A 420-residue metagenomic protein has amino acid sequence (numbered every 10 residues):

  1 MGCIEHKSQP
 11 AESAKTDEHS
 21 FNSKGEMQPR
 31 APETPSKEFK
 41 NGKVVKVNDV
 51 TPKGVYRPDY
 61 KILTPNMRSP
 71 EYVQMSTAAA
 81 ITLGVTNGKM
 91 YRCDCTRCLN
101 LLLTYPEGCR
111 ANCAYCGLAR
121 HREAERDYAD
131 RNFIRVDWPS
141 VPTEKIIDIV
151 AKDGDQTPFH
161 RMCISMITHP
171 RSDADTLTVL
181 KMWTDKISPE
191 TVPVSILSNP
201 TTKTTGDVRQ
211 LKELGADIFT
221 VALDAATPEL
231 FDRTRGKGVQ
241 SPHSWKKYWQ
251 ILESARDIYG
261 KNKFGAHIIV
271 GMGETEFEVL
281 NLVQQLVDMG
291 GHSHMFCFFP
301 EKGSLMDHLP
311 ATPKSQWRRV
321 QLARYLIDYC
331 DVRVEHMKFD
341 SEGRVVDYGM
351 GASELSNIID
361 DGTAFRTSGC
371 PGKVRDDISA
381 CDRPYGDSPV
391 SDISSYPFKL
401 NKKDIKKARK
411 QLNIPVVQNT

Functional and structural regions predicted by a protein language model:
M1-R97, L280-T420: Auxiliary Fe-S-binding modules of radical SAM enzymes
Y72-R122, R161-I164: N-terminal pre-triad scaffold of radical SAM enzymes
L103, M166, S198, I268-V270: Short glycine-centered, acidic/aromatic-flanked micro-motifs in structured strand/loop junctions that mark active-site
H121-K145, I149-D175, E190-D207, L211-W249 (+1 more regions): Core AdoMet radical
I147-V150, L177-T184, V208-R209, W249-E253 (+2 more regions): Generic structural signal for well-ordered alpha-helices, preferentially at hydrophobic/aromatic core positions
H160-K186, G271-E278: Conserved glycine-rich "GG(E/T)P / GGGxP" loop and the immediately following alpha-helix in the radical SAM core
S188-S198, Y259-I268: Short beta-strand/loop segments at the ligand-binding rim of alpha/beta enzyme cores
I218, L223, T227, W245-L305 (+1 more regions): Conserved C-terminal portion of the radical SAM core fold that forms the substrate/S-adenosylmethionine-binding
